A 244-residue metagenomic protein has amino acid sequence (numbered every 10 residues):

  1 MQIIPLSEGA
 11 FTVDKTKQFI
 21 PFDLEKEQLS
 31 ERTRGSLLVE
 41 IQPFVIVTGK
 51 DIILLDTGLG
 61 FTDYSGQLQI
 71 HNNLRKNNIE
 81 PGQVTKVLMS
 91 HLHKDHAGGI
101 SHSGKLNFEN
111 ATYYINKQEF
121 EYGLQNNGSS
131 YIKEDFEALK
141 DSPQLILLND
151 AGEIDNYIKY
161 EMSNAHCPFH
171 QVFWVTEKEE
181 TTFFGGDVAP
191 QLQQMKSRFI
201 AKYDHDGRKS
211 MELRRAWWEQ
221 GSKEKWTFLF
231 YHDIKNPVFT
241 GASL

Functional and structural regions predicted by a protein language model:
M1-K50, A216, A242-L244: Zn-dependent metallo-beta-lactamase
Q2-E8, P43-V47, I53, D150-K178: Core dinuclear metal-dependent hydrolase active-site scaffold
K15, G123-L124, Q191-K196: Short acidic/His/Gly/Ser-rich catalytic and metal-binding motifs that mark active-site loops of diverse hydrolases
Q28-L37, N78, K202-R214: A short acidic, glycine-rich active-site loop that binds or catalyzes chemistry on phosphate/adenosine moieties
I52, L59-D141: Active-site HxH/HxHxD metal-binding segment of metal-dependent hydrolases
L54-T57, T85-H93, I115-N116, M162-A165 (+4 more regions): Active-site neighborhood of phospho(di)ester-bond hydrolases with catalytic His/Asp-centered motifs
R75-K76, E109-M162, C167, K209-W226: Metallo-beta-lactamase
A138, G152, P168-G241: Metallo-beta-lactamase
